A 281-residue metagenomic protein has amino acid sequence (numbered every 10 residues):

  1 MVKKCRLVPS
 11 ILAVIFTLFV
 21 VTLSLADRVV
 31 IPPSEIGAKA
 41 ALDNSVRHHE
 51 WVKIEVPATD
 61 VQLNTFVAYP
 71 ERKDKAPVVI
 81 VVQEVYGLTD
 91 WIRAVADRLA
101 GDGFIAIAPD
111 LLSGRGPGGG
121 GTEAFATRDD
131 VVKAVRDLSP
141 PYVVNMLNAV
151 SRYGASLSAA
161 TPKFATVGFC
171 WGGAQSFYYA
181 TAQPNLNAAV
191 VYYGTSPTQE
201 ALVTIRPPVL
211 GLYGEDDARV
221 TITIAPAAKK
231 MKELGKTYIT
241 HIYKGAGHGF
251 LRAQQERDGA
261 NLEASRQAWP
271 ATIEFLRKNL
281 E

Functional and structural regions predicted by a protein language model:
S10-V21: Bacterial N-terminal signal peptides
I31, I36-L42, V52-A155, R252-Q254: Serine-hydrolase catalytic machinery in alpha/beta-hydrolase-like enzymes
S158-F169: Alpha/beta-hydrolase fold nucleophile elbow
G168-G172, S176: Gly/Ala-rich beta-loop-alpha elbow adjacent to hydrolase catalytic centers
N185-T195: A conserved short beta-strand
G211-Y213: Short beta-strand/loop motif that positions the catalytic acidic residue of the alpha/beta-hydrolase fold
D216-T221: Acidic catalytic loop of the alpha/beta-hydrolase fold
K232, T237-E281: C-terminal catalytic histidine-bearing segment of alpha/beta-hydrolase fold enzymes
